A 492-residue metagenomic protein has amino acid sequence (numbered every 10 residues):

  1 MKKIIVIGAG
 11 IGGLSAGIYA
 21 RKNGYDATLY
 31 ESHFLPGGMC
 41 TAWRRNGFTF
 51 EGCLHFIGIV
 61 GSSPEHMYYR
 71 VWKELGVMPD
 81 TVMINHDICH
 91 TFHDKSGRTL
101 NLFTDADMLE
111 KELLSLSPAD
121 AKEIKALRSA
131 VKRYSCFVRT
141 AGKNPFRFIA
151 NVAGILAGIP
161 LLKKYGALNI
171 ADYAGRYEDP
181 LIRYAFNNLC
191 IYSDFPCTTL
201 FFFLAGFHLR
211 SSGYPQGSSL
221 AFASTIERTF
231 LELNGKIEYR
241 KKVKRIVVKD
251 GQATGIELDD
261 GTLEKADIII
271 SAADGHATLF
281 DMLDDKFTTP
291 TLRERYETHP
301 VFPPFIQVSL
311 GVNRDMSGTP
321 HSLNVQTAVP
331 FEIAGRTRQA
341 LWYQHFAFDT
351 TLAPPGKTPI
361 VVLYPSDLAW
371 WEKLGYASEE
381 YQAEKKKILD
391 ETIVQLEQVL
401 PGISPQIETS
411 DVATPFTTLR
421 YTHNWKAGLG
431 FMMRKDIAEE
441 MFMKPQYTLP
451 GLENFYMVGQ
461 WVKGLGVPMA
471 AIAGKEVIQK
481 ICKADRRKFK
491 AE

Functional and structural regions predicted by a protein language model:
K2-R133: N-terminal glycine-rich phosphate/pyrophosphate-binding loop and immediately adjacent elements
H93-E110, S135, L231-E232, K236-I237 (+1 more regions): Feature captures the FAD/FMN-dependent oxidoreductase FAD-binding
K132-L233, R240, R420-A438: Active-site/ligand-binding neighborhood in enzyme catalytic cores
P180-S193, G402-G464: A glycine-rich dinucleotide-binding beta-alpha-beta segment and adjacent secondary-structure elements that constitute
Y214, K244-P355: Mid-domain catalytic core of redox enzymes that form a hydrophobic substrate pocket/lid adjacent to a catalytic redox
V248, K483-E492: Active-site-proximal substrate-binding core of FAD-dependent oxidoreductases
N313-T417: C-terminal segments that line or cap access tunnels to active or ligand-binding sites in enzymes and enzyme-associated
Q460-C482: A conserved FAD-binding loop/helix module that cradles the flavin
